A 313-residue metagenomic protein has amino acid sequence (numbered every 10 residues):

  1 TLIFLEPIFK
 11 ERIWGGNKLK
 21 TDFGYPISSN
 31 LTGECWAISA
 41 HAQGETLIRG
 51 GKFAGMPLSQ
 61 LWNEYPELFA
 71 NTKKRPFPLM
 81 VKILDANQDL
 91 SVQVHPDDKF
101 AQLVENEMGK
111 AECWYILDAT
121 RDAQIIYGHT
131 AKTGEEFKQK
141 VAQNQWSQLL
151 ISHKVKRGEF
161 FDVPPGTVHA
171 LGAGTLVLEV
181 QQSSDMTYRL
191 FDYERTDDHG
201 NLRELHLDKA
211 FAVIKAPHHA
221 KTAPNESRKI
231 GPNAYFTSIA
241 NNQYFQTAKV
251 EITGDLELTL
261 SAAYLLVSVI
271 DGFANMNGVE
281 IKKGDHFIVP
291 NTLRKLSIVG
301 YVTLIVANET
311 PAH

Functional and structural regions predicted by a protein language model:
T1-K132, D192-K221, T247, A312: Transition-metal
G50, T72-K73, K82, L103-N106 (+4 more regions): Short histidine-centered beta-strand/loop micro-motifs that create catalytic or ligand/metal-coordination sites
K73-P76, L84-D89, D98, M108-G109 (+4 more regions): Ligand-binding loop in jelly-roll beta-barrel domains
V81-K82, L90, E107, E112-Y115 (+4 more regions): His/acidic/aromatic-lined binding-pocket segments of jelly-roll/cupin-type domains and related regulatory beta-sandwich
D122-K156, T259-S261, L266-K282: A short beta-strand-loop-beta hairpin characteristic of the jelly-roll/cupin
Q143-L149, F160-D162, V168-A220: An exposed, glycine/acidic-rich loop-and-rim segment of catalytic or binding clefts
L149-D162, L176, M276-K295: Short acidic-glycine-tyrosine-enriched beta hairpin
A223-I281, D285, T292-L293: Acidic/His-leaning functional-site neighborhoods
